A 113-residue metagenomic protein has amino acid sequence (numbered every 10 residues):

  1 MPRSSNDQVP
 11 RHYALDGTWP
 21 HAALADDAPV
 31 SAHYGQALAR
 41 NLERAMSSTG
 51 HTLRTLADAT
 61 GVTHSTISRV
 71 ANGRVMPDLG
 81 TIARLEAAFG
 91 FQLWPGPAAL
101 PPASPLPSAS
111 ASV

Functional and structural regions predicted by a protein language model:
M1-R44, S104-V113: N-terminal flexible/basic segments that precede or flank functional cores
M46, A57, E86: The alpha-helix within a helix-turn-helix
T49, T60, A88-F89: Core residues of bacterial helix-turn-helix
T52-A59, I67: Short alpha-helical "recognition helix" segments of helix-turn-helix
L53, H64, L79-I82: Helix-turn-helix DNA-binding elements, focusing on the entry/boundary residues of the two helices that contact DNA
G61-M76: Recognition helix of helix-turn-helix/homeodomain-like DNA-binding domains that insert into the DNA major groove
G80-P95: DNA major-groove recognition helix of helix-turn-helix/homeodomain DNA-binding modules
